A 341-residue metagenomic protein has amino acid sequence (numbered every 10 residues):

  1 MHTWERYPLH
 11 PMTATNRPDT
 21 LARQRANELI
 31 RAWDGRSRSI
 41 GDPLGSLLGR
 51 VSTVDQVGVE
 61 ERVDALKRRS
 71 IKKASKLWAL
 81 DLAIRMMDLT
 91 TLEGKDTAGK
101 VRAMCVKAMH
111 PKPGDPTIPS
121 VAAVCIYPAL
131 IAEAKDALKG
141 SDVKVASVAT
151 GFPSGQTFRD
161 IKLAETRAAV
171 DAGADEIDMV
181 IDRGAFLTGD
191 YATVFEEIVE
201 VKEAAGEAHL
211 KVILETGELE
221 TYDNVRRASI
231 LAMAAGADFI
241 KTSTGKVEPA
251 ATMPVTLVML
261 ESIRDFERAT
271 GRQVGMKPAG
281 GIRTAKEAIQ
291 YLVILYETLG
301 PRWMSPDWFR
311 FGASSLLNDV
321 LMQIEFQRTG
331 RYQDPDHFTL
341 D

Functional and structural regions predicted by a protein language model:
W4, M12-G94, M233-A234, V258-V274 (+1 more regions): Alpha/beta catalytic cores of nucleotide-metabolism and tRNA/nucleoside-modifying enzymes
L77-D81, K95-P119, A129-R272, M276 (+3 more regions): Alpha/beta enzyme core
V124-I126: Short, hydrophobic beta-strand segments that form beta-sheet elements in well-ordered domains
A279: Terminal helix/beta-alpha structural elements that buttress the NAD(P)+-binding lobe
